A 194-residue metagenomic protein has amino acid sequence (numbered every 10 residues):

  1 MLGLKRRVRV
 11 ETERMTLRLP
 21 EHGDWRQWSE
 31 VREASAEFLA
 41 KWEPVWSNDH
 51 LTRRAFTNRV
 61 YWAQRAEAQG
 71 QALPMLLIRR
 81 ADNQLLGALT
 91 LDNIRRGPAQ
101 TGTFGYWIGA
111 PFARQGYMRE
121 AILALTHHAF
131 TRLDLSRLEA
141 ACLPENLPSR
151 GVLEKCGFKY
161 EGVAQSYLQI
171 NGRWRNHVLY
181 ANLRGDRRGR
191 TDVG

Functional and structural regions predicted by a protein language model:
M1-Q27, V31-K41, P74-G194: Acyl-donor (CoA/ACP) binding surface of acyl/acetyltransferases
A40-W62: Conserved GNAT-fold acetyl-CoA-binding loop/helix
N48, Y61-L76: A short helix-loop-beta-strand connector motif used in the catalytic cores of GNAT acetyltransferases and, in some
